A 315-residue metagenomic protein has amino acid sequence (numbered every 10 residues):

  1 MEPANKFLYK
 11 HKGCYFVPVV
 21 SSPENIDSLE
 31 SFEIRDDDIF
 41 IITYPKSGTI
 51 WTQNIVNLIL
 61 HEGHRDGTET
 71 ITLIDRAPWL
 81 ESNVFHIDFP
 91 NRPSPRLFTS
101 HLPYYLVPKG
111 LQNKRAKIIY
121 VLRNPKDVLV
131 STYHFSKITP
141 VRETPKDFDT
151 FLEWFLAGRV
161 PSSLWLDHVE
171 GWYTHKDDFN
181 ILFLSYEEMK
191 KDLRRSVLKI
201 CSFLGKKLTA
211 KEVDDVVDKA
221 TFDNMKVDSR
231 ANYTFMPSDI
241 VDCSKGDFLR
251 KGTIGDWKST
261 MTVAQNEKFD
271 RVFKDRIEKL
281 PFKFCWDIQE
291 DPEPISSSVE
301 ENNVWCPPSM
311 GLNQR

Functional and structural regions predicted by a protein language model:
M1-L184, R230-R315: PAPS-dependent sulfotransferase catalytic domain
I50-E62, L184-L208, V216, N224 (+1 more regions): PAPS/PAP-binding and catalytic site of the sulfotransferase fold
D214-F222, D228, N266, I277: C-terminal anion-handling pockets and recognition modules
